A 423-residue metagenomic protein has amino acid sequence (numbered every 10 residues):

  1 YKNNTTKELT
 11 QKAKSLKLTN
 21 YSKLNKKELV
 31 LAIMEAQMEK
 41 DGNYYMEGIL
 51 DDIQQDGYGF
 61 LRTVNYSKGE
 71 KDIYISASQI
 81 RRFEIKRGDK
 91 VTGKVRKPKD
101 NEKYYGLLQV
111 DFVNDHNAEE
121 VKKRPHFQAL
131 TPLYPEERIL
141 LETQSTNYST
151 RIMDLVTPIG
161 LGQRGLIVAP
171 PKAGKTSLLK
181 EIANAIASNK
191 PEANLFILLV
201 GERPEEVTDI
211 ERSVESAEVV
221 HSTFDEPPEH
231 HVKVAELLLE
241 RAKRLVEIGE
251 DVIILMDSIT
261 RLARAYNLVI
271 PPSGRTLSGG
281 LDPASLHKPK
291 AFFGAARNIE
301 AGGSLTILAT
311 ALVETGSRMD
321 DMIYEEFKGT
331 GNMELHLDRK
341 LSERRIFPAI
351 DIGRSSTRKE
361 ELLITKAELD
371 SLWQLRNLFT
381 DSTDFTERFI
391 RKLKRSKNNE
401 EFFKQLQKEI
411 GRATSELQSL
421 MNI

Functional and structural regions predicted by a protein language model:
Y1-D41: Basic helix-extension-helix modules of the SAP/HeH family
K2-T6, E39-G93: S1/OB-fold single-stranded RNA-binding interface
L9, L29, G59, S76 (+7 more regions): Residue-level signature of catalytic and energy-coupling elements of molecular machines, predominantly ATP/GTP-dependent
Q79, V95-N101, P171-K172: Short, charged beta-turn/beta-strand-edge "cap" motif at the junction between a beta-strand and an adjacent loop
I85, P98-I167: P-loop NTP-binding catalytic core
P158-L179, G201: Glycine-rich phosphate-binding P-loop
A173-G174, I182-S415: P-loop NTPase catalytic core
E416-I423: Short "domain-exit" segments at the C-terminal end of structured domains
